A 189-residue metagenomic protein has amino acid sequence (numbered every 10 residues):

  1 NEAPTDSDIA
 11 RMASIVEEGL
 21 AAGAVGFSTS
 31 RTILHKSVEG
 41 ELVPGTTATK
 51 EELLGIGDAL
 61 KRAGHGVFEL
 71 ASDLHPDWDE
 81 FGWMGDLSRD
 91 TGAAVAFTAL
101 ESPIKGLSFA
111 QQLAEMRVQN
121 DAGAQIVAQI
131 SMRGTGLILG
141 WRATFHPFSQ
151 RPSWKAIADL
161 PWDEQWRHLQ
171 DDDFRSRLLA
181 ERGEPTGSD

Functional and structural regions predicted by a protein language model:
N1-D8, M12-I15, G19-L20, L60 (+2 more regions): Polyanionic/metal-chelating signatures
N1-L87: Hydrophobic, small-residue-rich alpha-helical packing segments that form membrane-like cores
